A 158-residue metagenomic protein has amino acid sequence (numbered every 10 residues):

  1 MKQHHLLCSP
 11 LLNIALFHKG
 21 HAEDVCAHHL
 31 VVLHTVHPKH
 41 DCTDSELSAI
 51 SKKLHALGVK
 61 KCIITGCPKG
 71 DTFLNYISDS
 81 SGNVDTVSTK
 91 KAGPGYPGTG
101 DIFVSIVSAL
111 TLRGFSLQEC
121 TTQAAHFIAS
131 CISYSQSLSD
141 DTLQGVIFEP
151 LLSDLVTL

Functional and structural regions predicted by a protein language model:
Q3-H4: Cationic, low-complexity basic patches in intrinsically disordered or flexible, solvent-exposed regions
L7-V84: Conserved phosphate/ATP/ADP-binding segment of small-molecule kinases
G66-G70, K90-G93, A124-A129: Glycine-rich beta-alpha junction loops
N83-D85, L110-A124: Phosphate-handling active-site elements
V84-P97: Short pre-catalytic strand/loop immediately N-terminal to key active-site residues, enriched for Gly-Thr
P94-L117: Short, small-residue alpha-helix embedded
Q118-L158: Charged C-terminal helix
